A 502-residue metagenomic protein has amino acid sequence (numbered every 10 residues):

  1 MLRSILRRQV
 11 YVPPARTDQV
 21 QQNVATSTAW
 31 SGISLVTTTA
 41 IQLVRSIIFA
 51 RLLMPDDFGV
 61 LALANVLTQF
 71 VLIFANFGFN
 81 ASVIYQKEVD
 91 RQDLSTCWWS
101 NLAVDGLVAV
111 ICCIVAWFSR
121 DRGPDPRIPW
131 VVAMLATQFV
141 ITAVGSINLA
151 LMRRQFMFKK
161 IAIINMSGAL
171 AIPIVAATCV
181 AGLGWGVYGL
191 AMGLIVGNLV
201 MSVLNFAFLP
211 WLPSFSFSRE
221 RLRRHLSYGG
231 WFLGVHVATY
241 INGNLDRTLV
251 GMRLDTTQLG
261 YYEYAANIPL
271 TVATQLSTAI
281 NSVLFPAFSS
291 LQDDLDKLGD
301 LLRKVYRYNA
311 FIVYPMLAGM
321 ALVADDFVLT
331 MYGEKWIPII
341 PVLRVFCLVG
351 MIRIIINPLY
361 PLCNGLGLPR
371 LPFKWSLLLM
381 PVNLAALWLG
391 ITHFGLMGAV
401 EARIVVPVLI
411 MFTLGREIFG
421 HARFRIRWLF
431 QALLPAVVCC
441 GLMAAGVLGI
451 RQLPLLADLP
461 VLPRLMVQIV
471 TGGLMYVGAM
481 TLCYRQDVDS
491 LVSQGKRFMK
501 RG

Functional and structural regions predicted by a protein language model:
M1-D18, L448-G502: Membrane-proximal transmembrane or re-entrant/amphipathic helices at the cytosolic face
M1-V12, W99-P124, P129-M134, I174 (+3 more regions): Alpha-helical transmembrane segments of multi-pass membrane transport and lipid-handling proteins
R3-V20, V24, K159, V187 (+4 more regions): Interhelical loop/hinge segments that connect adjacent transmembrane helices in multipass membrane
L6, Q22-Q42, A64, I73-S119 (+5 more regions): Membrane-water interface segments that mark the loop-to-transmembrane alpha-helix transition
T26-Q42, G168, L190-G197, M201 (+5 more regions): Transmembrane helical elements of multi-pass membrane transporters/channels
F74-R91, R153-R154, A265, P269-V313 (+1 more regions): Helix-loop junctions and terminal segments of transmembrane helices in multi-pass membrane transport/translocation
S82-R91, I141-N165, Y188, L209 (+3 more regions): Membrane-interface junctions at transmembrane-helix termini in multi-pass inner-membrane proteins
P129-A136, A162-P210, S227-Y228, Y264-A266 (+4 more regions): Hydrophobic alpha-helical transmembrane segments
